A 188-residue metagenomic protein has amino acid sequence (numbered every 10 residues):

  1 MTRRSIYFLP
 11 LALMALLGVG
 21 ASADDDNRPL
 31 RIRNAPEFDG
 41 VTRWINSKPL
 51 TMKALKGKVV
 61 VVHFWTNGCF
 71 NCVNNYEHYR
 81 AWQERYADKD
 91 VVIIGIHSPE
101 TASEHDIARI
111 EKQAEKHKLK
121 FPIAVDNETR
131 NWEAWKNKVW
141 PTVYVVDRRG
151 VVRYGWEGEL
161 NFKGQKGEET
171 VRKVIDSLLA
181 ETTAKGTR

Functional and structural regions predicted by a protein language model:
M1-L9: Bacterial N-terminal signal peptides that target proteins for export
L9-G18: Bacterial N-terminal signal peptides
A23-M52: N-terminal "domain-start" segment that seeds a small globular fold
L50-V73, I93: Short active-site neighborhood of thiol/selenol oxidoreductases, capturing the structured segment around
V73-H117, N127-A134: Structural microenvironment flanking redox-active thiols in thiol-disulfide oxidoreductases
K118-P122, K136-Y144: Structural micro-motif
V145-R188: Thiol-/selenol-based redox modules, centered on thioredoxin-like and closely related oxidoreductase domains
